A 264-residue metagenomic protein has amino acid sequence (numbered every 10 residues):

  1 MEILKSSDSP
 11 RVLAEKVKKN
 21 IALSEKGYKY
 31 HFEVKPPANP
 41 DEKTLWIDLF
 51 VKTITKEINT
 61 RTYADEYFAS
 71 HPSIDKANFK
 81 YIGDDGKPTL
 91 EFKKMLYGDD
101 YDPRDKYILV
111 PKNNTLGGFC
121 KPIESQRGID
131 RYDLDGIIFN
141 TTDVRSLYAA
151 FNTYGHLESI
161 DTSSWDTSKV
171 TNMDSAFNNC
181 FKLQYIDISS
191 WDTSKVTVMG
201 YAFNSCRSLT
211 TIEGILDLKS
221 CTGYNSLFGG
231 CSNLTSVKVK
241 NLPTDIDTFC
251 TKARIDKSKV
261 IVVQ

Functional and structural regions predicted by a protein language model:
M1, V34-K35, D84-N114, S125-R145 (+5 more regions): Structural signature of tandem-repeat unit edges
M1-K56, S236: Surface-exposed receptor/substrate recognition regions of extracellular proteins
V17, Y154, A176, C180 (+4 more regions): Serine/threonine-enriched low-complexity regions in disordered or flexible coil/loop segments
I21, P37-A38, I47, V51-I54 (+10 more regions): Polar, enzyme-active/binding microenvironments
A38-D41, K76-T89: Short, ordered beta-strand-loop transition motifs
I58-K76, Y81: Boundary/junction segments of secreted and surface-exposed precursor proteins
N114, G118-C120: A short, well-ordered alpha-helical element
F119, A150, S163-D166, A176 (+5 more regions): C-terminal per-repeat helix/turn "cap" of leucine-rich repeat
